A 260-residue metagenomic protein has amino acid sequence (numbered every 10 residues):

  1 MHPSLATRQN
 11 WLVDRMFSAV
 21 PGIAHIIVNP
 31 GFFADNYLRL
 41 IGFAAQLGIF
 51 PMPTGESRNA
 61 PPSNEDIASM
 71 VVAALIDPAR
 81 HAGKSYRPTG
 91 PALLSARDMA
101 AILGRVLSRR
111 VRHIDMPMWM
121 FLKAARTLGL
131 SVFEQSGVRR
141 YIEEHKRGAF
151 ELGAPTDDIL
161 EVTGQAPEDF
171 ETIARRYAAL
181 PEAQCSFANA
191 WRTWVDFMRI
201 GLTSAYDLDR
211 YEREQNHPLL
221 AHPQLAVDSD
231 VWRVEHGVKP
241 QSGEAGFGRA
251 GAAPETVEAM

Functional and structural regions predicted by a protein language model:
M1-M52: Glycine-/Pro-rich loop/turn segments that contact NAD(P) or position catalytic residues in Rossmann-like domains
N36-Q46, A74-S85: Glycine/proline-rich active-site loop of Rossmann-fold NAD(P)-dependent oxidoreductases
P53-L75, K84, P91, S95-D98: Substrate-positioning beta->alpha
P53-S57, Y86-L93, L107-S108, D115 (+1 more regions): Glycine-rich Rossmann NAD(P)(H)-binding loop
V71, L75, L103, I173-A178: Hydrophobic "lid"/C-terminal helical patch of Rossmann-like NAD(P)-dependent dehydrogenase/epimerase domains
S95-L107, I173: PAPS/PAP-binding and catalytic site of the sulfotransferase fold
L103-F150, Q184-R213: Terminal hydrophobic/aromatic helix or amphipathic segment near a protein terminus
D158, A166-M260: Amphipathic terminal alpha-helices
